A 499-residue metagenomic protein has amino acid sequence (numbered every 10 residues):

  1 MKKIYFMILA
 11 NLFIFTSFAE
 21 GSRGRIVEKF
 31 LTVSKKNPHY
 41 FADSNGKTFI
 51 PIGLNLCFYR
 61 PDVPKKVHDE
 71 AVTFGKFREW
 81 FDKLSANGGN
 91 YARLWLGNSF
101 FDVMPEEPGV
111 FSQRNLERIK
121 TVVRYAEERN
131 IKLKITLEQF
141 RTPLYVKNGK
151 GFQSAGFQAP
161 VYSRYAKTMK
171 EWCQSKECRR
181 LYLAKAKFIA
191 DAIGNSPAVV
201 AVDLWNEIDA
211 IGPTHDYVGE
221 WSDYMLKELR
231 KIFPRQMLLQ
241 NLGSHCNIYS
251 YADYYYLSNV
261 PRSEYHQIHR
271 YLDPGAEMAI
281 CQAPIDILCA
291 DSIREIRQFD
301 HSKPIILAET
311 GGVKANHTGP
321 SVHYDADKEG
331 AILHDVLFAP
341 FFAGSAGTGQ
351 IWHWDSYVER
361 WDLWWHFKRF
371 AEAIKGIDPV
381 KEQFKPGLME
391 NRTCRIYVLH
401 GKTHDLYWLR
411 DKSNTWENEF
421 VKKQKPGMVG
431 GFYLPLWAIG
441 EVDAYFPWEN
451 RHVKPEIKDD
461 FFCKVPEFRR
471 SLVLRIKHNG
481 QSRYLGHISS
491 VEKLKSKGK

Functional and structural regions predicted by a protein language model:
I4-F13: Sec-dependent N-terminal signal peptides
I14-R25: Bacterial Sec-dependent signal peptides at the C-terminal "C-region" and cleavage site
R23-E277, D291: Active-site mouth of glycoside hydrolases
K47, H301-I306, G312-A315, E329-V453 (+1 more regions): Aromatic- and carboxylate-lined catalytic core of secreted/periplasmic carbohydrate-active enzymes
A184, D191, I208-I374, G427: Extracellular glycoside hydrolase catalytic/binding regions
P455-I457: Short, surface-exposed loop motifs enriched in S/T, G, D/E and P with embedded aromatic residues
F461-C463: Short strand-edge motifs at loop-to-beta-strand transitions and within beta-strands of extracellular beta-rich domains
